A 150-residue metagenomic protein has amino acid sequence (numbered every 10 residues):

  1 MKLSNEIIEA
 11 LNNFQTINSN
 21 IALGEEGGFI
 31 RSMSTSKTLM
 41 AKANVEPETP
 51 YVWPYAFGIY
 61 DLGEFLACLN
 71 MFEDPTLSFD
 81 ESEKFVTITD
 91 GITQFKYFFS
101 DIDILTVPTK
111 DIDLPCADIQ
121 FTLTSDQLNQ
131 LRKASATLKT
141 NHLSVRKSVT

Functional and structural regions predicted by a protein language model:
M1-F98, L114-T150: DNA polymerase processivity clamps
Q94, D103-I104: Charge-dense, extended regions
I104-T106, P115: Flexible glycine-rich active-site/ligand-binding loops centered on an Asp-His dyad
